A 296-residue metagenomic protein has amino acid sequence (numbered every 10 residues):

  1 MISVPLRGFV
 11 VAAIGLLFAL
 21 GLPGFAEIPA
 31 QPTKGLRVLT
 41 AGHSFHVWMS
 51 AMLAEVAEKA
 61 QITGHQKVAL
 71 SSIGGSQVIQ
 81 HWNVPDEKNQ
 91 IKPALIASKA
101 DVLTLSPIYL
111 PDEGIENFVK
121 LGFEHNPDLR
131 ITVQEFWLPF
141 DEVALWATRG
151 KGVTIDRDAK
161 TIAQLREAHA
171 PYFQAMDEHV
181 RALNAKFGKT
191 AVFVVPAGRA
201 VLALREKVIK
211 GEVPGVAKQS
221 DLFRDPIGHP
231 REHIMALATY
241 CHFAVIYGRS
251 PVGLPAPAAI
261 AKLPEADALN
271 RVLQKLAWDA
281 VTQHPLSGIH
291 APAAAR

Functional and structural regions predicted by a protein language model:
M1-A12: Bacterial N-terminal signal peptides that target proteins for export
V10-G21: Bacterial N-terminal signal peptides
P23-G24, F243: Membrane-interface motif at the C-terminal end of an N-terminal transmembrane signal
G24-A26, A30: Boundary at the C-terminal end of the N-terminal hydrophobic targeting segment
Q31-K34, T63-H65, F187-A191: Short helix-terminating capping/connector loops at secondary-structure junctions
G35-A41, F45-D128: Conserved SGNH/GDSL esterase-like catalytic core that processes O-acyl groups on lipids and polysaccharides
K92-M235, A244, G253: Alpha-helical cap/lid subdomain in secreted, periplasmic, or secretory-pathway luminal O-acyl-processing enzymes
K210-R296: Conserved catalytic region of serine esterases and O-acyltransferases that act on ester linkages in lipids
